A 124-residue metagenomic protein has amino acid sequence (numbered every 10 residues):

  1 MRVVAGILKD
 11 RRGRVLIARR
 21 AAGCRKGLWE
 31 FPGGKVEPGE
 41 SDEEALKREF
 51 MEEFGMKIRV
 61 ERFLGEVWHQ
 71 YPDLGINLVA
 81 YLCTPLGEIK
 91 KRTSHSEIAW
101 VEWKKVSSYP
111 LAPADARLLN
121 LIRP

Functional and structural regions predicted by a protein language model:
M1-V15, K35: Conserved N-terminal beta-strand and adjoining loop/helix that marks the start of the Nudix/MutT-like hydrolase domain
D10, K57, E66-I89, A99 (+1 more regions): Active-site-adjacent beta-strand/loop module that shapes the phosphate/pyrophosphate-binding cleft
R12, A21-A22, V67, G87 (+2 more regions): Short, flexible active-site-adjacent loop segments at beta-strand->alpha-helix junctions, enriched in small/polar
R14-E52: Conserved Nudix-box catalytic region and its N-terminal flanking loop in Nudix hydrolases and closely related
E53-V60: Short secondary-structure junctions
L82-T84, K90-I122: NUDIX/MutT-family hydrolases
